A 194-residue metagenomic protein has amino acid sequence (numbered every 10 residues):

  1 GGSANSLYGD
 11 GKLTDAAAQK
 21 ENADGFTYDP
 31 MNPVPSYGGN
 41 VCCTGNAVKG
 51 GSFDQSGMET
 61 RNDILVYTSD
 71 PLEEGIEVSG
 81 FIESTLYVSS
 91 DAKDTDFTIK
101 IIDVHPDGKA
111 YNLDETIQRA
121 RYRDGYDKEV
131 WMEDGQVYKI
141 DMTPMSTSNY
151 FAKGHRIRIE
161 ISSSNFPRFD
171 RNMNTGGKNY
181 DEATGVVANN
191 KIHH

Functional and structural regions predicted by a protein language model:
G1-H194: C-terminal, loop-rich substrate-recognition/catalytic regions characterized by aromatic stacking residues
